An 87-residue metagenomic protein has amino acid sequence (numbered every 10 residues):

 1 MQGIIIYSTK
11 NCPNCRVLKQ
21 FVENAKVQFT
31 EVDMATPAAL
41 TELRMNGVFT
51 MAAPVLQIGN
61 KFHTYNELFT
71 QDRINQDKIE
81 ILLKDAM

Functional and structural regions predicted by a protein language model:
M1-V27: Local sequence-structure signature of Cys/Sec-based thiol-disulfide redox active-site neighborhoods
P13, A35, H63: Glycine-/small-residue-rich active-site loops that bind phosphorylated ligands and cofactors
Q20-V22, M45-N46, T70-D72: Short, glycine/charged-enriched secondary-structure capping and boundary segments
V27-T41, T50: Thiol-based oxidoreductase modules, predominantly thioredoxin-like and allied folds used for disulfide exchange
E42-M45, H63-T64: Short secondary-structure transition/capping segments
G47-Q57: Structural micro-motif
I58-M87: Non-catalytic, surface beta->alpha helical segment in thiol-disulfide oxidoreductase systems
